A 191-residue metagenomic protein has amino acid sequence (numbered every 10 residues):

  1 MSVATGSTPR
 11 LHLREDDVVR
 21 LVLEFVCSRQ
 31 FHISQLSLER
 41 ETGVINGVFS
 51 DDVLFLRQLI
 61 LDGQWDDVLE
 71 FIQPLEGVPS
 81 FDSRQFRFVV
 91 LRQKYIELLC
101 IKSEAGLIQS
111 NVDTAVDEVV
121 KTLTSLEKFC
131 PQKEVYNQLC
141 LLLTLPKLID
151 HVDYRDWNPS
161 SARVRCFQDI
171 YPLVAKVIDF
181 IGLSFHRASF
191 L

Functional and structural regions predicted by a protein language model:
M1-T42: N-terminal alpha-helical scaffolding segments that mark the starts of alpha-solenoid/helical-repeat architectures
A4, D52-F55, L59-D66, E70-L191: Extended acidic/polar alpha-helical scaffold segments
R14-E15, V48, R87: Residues that mark the junctions of alpha-helical repeat units in TPR/alpha-solenoid scaffolds
F25-V26, G47, L59, G106: Short N-terminal micro-motifs specific to bacterial/archaeal maturation and metal-cluster initiation sites
G43, F49-V53: N-terminal interaction modules that seed assembly of large macromolecular complexes
G43-V44, G77: Residue-level marker of structural boundaries
I45-N46, S83: Intrinsically disordered, low-complexity segments enriched in polar/charged residues with Gly/Pro, especially when
